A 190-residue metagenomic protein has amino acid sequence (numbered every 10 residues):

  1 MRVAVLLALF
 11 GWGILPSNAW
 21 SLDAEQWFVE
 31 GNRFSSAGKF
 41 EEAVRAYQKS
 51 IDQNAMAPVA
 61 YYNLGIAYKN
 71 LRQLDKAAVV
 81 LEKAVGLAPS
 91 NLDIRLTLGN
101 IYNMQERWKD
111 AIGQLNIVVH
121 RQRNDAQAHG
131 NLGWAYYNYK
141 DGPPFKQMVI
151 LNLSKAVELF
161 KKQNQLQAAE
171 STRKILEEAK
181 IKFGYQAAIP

Functional and structural regions predicted by a protein language model:
A4-I14: Bacterial N-terminal signal peptides
L22-M56, I66, N70: Alpha-helical segment of the N-proximal tetratricopeptide repeat
D23-W27, P58-V59, L92-D93, A126-Q127 (+2 more regions): Helix-start (N-cap) detector for alpha-helical repeat units in TPR-like alpha-solenoids, especially tetratricopeptide
A24, N138, P144-P190: Terminal, low-structured helical/coil segments at or just beyond the last alpha-helical repeat
S36-K49, N70-K83, M104-I117, K140-K155: Structural signature of tandem alpha-helical TPR/SEL1-like repeats, specifically the intra-repeat loop/turn
